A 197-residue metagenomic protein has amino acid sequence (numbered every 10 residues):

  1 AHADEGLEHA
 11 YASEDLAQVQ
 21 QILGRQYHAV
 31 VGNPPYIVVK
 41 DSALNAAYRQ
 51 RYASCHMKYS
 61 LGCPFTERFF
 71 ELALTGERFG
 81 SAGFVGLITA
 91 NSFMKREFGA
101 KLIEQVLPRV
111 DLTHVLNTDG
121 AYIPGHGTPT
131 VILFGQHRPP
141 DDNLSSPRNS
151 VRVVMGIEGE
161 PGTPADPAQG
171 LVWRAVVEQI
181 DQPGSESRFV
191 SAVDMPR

Functional and structural regions predicted by a protein language model:
A1-H28, P108, A121-R197: Polynucleotide-recognition surfaces of large bacterial nucleic-acid defense/processing enzymes
A1-L74, G86-L87: SAM-dependent nucleic-acid methyltransferase catalytic core
G32, A82, P129: P-loop NTPase catalytic cores that bind/hydrolyze ATP
Y36, S54-N117, L133: Conserved Class I SAM-dependent methyltransferase catalytic core
V39-N45, R96-A100, G127, L144-S146: Short, solvent-exposed loop/turn and secondary-structure capping segments
A47, R51, Q105, Q179: Residues that form generic nucleotide/phosphate-binding pockets
Q50, N91-S92, G120-A121, S187: Flexible, active-site-adjacent loop/turn segments at secondary-structure boundaries
Q50-S54, L116-G120, T163-P164: Short beta-alpha connecting loops at secondary-structure transitions that line or flank enzyme active sites
